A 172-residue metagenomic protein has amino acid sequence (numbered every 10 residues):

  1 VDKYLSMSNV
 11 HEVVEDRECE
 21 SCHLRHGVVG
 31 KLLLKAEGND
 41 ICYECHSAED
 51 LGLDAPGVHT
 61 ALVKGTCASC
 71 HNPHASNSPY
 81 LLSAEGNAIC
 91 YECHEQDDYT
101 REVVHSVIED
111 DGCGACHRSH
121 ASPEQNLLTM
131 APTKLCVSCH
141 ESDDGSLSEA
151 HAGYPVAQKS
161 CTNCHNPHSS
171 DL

Functional and structural regions predicted by a protein language model:
V1-L172: Inter-heme linker and motif-flanking segments adjacent to c-type heme-binding CXXCH motifs in c-type cytochromes
